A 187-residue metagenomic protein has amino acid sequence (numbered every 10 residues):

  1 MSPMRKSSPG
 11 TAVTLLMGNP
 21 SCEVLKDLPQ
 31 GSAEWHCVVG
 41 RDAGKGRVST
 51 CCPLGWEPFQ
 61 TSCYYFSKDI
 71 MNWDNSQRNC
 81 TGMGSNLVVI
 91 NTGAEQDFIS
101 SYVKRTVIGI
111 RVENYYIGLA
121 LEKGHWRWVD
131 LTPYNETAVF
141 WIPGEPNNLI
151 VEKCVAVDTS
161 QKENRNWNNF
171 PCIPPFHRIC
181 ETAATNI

Functional and structural regions predicted by a protein language model:
M1-C51, P58, T185-I187: N-terminal secretory targeting and juxtamembrane "stalk" segments of secreted and cell-surface proteins
L28, S32-M83, R127, K153: Extracellular disulfide-stabilized recognition modules
Q60, I99, R105-E152: Surface-exposed ligand-recognition segments of extracellular binding domains, strongest in the long/variable loop
S62, F66-I117: Conserved hydrophobic ligand-interaction patch in extracellular adhesion modules
L121-G124, Y134, S160-K162, A184-I187: Acidic glycine-/aspartate-rich tracts in secreted/extracellular proteins
A156-N169, F176: Typically disulfide-stabilized, N-glycosylated extracellular/lumenal ectodomains of secreted and cell-surface proteins
P171-I187: Short, structured beta-strand segments at or near domain termini in extracellular proteins/domains
